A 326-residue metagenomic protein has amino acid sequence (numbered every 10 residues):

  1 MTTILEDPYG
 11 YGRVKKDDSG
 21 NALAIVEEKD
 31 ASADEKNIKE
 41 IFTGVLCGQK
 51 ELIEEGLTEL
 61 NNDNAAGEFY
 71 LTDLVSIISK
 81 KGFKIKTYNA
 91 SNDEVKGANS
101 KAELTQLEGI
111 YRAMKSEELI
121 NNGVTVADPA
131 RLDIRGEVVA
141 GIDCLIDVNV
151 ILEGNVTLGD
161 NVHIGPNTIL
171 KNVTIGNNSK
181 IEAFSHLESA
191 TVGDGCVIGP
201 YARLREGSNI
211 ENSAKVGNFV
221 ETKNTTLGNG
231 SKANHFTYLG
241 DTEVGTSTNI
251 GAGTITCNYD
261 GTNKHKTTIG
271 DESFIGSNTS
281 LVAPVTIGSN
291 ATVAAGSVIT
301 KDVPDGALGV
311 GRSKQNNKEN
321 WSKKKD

Functional and structural regions predicted by a protein language model:
M1-A65, L74: Conserved core of the sugar-phosphate nucleotidyltransferase
V14-D17, C47-G48, A98-N99, R135 (+2 more regions): Short beta-strand-to-turn element immediately C-terminal to the catalytic PLP-Schiff-base lysine in fold type I
I25, G56, A98, L107 (+2 more regions): Residues that scaffold the ATP/ADP-binding catalytic core of kinase and kinase-like folds
K39, L46, E68, Y88 (+4 more regions): Residues that recognize and position ribonucleotide moieties
F42-V45, G136, H265, A283: Glycine/small-residue-rich pyrophosphate-binding loop that anchors the diphosphate of NDP-sugar donors
G67-G82: A short, conserved alpha-helix in the catalytic core of glycosyltransferases
S79-A183, G195: Extended, small-residue-rich solenoid/repeat segments and analogous flexible loops that form exposed scaffolds
K180-D326: Glycine-rich hexapeptide-repeat left-handed beta-helix
